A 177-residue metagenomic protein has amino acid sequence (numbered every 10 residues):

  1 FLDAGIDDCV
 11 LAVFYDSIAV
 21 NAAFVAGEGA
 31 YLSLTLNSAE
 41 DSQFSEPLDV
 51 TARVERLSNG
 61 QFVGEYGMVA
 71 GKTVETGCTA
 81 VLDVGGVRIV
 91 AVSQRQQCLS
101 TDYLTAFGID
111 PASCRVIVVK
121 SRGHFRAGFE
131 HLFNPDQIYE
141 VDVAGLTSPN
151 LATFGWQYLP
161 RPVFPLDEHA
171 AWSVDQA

Functional and structural regions predicted by a protein language model:
F1-Q94: Hard-cation-handling environments
Q61-A177: Extended hydrophobic packing segments that form well-structured cores
